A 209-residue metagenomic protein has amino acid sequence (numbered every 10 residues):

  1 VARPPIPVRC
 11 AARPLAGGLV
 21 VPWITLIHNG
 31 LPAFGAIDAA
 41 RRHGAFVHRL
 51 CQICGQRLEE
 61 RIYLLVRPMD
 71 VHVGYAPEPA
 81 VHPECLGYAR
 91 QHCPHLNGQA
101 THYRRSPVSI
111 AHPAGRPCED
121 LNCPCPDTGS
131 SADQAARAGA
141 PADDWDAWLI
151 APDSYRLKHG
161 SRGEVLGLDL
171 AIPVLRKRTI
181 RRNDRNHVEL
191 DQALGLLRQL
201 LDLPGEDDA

Functional and structural regions predicted by a protein language model:
V1-A45, C125-A209: N-terminal alpha-helical interaction blocks
G44-L50, Y75-E78: Short metal-coordination and nucleic-acid-contact micro-motifs, chiefly zinc-binding Cys/His arrays
C51-G55, H82: Short cysteine-rich clusters marking metal-coordination/redox-active sites
C54-R57, Y88: Cys/His-rich metal-chelating microdomains
E59-R61, Q91: Short, non-ligating residues that shape and space the ligands of small metal-coordination modules and catalytic
R67-P79: Short linker/helix segments within small regulatory modules
P79-T101: Short metal-binding segments enriched for Cys and/or His
R105-G115: Eukaryote-specific, cytoplasm-facing alpha-helical/coiled-coil scaffolding segments in long proteins
